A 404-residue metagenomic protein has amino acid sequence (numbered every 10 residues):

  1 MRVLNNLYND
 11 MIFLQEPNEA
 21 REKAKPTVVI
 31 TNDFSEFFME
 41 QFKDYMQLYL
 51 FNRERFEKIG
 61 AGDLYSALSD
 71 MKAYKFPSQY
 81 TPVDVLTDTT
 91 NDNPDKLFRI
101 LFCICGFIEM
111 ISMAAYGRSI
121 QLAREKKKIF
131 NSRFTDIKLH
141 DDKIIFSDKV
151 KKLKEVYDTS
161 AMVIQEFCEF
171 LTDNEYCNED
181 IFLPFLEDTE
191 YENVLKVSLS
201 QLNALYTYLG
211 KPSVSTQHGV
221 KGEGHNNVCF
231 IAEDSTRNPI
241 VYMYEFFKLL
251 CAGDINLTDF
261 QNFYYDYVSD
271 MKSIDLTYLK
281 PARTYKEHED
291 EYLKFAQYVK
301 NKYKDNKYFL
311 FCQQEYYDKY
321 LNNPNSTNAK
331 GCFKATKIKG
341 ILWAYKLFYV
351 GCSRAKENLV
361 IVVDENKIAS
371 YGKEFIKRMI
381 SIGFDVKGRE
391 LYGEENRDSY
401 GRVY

Functional and structural regions predicted by a protein language model:
M1-Y404: The feature marks helicase ATPase cores and/or their adjacent C-terminal helical subdomains in SF1/SF2/AAA+ helicases
